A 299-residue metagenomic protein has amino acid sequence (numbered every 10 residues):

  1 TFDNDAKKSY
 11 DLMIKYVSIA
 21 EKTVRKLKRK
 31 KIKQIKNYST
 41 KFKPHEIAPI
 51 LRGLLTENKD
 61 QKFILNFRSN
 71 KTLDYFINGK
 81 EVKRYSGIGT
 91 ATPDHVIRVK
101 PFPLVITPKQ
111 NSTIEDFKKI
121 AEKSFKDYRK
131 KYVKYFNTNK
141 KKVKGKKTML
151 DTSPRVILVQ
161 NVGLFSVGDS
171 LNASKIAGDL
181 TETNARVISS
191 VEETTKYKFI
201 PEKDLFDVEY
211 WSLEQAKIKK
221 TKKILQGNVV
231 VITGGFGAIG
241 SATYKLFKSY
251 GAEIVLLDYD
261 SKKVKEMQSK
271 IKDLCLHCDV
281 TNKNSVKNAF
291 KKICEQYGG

Functional and structural regions predicted by a protein language model:
D11-I224: Domain-length cofactor-binding catalytic modules of enzymes
F236-G237: Conserved glycine-rich cofactor-binding loop
G240-S241: N-terminal Rossmann-fold NAD(P) dinucleotide-binding loop
F247: Aromatic pocket-lining residues of Rossmann-like dinucleotide-binding sites
Y250-E266: Conserved glycine-rich Rossmann-like NAD(P)H-binding loop of the short-chain dehydrogenase/reductase
K262, C278-N288: The beta1-alpha1 cofactor-binding region of Rossmann-like NAD(H)/NADP(H)-dependent oxidoreductases
D273-C275: Hydrophobic/aromatic anchor residues within beta-strands of the central parallel beta-sheet of Rossmann-like
K292-G299: A glycine-rich helix->loop->beta "capping" turn within Rossmann-like NAD(P)(H)-dependent oxidoreductase domains
